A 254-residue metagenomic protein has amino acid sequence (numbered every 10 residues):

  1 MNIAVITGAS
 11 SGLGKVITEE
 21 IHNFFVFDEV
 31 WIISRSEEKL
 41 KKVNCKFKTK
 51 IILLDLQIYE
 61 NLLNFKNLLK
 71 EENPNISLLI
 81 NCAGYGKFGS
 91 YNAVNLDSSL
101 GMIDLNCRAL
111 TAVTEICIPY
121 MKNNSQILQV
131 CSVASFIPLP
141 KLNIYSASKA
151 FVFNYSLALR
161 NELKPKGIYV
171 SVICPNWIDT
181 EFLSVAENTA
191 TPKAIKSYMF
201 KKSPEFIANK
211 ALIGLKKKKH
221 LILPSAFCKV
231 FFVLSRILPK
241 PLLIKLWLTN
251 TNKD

Functional and structural regions predicted by a protein language model:
S10-S11: Conserved glycine-rich cofactor-binding loop
V26-K41: Conserved glycine-rich Rossmann-like NAD(P)H-binding loop of the short-chain dehydrogenase/reductase
C82-K87: Conserved NAD(P)H cofactor-binding loop of Rossmann-fold oxidoreductase domains
S90-Y91, N95-L100: Substrate-binding pocket helix/loop in short-chain dehydrogenase/reductase
T114, S148: Active-site helix of classical SDR
S132: Residue(s) in the substrate-gating loop at a strand-loop-helix junction that position the organic substrate next
P165-A226: SDR active-site lid
